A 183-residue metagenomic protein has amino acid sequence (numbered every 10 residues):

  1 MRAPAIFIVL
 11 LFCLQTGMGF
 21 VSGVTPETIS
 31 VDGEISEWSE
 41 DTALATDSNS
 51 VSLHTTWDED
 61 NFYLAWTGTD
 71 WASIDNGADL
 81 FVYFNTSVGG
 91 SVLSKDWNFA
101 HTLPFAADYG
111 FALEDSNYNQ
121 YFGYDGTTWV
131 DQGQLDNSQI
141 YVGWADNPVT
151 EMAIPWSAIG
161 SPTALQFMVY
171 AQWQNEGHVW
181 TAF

Functional and structural regions predicted by a protein language model:
M1-G23: Secretory targeting signatures
T16-D41: Boundary/junction segments of secreted and surface-exposed precursor proteins
V24, W57-E59, D75, G143-N147 (+1 more regions): Surface-exposed coil/turn segments at beta-strand junctions on protein surfaces, enriched
S30, S36, E40, I74-P148: Extracellular/luminal beta-rich ligand-recognition and adhesion surfaces characterized by aromatic-Gly/Pro-enriched
G33, N61-D70, P148-W156: Short, well-ordered beta-strand segments enriched in hydrophobic/aromatic residues
T42-E59: Low-complexity, acidic Ser/Thr/Pro/Gly-rich terminal tails and inter-domain linkers that flank the onset of structured
A45, W71-N76, S157-T163: A short beta-turn/strand-edge loop motif at beta-sheet boundaries
G143-F183: Ser/Thr/Pro-rich, low-complexity mucin-like regions that serve as glycosylated stalks/linkers or repetitive adhesive
